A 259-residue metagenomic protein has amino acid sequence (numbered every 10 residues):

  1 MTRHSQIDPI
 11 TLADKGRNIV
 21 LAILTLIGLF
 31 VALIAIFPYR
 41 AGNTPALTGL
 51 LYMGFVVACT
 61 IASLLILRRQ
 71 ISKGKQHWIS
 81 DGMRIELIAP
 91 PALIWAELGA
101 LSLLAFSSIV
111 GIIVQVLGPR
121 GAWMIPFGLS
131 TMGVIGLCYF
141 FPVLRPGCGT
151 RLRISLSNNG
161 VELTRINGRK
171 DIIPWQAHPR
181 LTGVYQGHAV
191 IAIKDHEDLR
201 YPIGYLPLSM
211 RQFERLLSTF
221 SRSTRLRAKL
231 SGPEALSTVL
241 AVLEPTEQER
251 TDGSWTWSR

Functional and structural regions predicted by a protein language model:
M1-L26, Y39-P119, G253-W255: N-terminal membrane-targeting/pre-transmembrane regions
L33-A35, I61-L67, L137-F140: Alpha-helical transmembrane segments
G49-A58, I125-I135: Hydrophobic core segments of alpha-helical transmembrane domains in multi-pass membrane proteins
R68-L87, V134-I173: Conserved beta-hairpin
Q70, Q76-W78, G99-G111, P146-L156 (+1 more regions): Juxtamembrane/interfacial segments around transmembrane helices
I94-S102, V161-E197: Acidic, Ser/Thr-rich low-complexity segments on the non-lumenal side of membrane proteins
R120-G133, V143-G147: Ligand/cofactor pocket segment of small-molecule handling proteins
R153, I191-W255: A membrane-cytosol interface segment of integral membrane proteins
